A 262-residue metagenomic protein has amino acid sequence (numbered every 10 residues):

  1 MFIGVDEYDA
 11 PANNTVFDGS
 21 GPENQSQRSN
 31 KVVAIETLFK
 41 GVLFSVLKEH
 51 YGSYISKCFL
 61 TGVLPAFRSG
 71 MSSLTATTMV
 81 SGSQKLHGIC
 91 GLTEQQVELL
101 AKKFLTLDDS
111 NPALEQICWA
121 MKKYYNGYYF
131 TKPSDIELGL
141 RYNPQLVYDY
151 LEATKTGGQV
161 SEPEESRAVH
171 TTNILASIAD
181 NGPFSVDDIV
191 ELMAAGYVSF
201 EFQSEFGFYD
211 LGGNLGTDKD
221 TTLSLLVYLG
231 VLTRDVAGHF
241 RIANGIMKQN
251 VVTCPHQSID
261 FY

Functional and structural regions predicted by a protein language model:
M1-G4, Q116, T156: Extended alpha-helical scaffolds
M1-V32: Conserved P-loop NTPase "ATPase switch" module shared by AAA+ and STAND
D6-E7, V42, H50, I55-T75: A short beta-strand-to-loop transition that corresponds to the Sensor-1 phosphate-sensing loop of AAA+ P-loop ATPases
A10-N13, S20, P65-M71, R241: Flexible loop/turn segments at secondary-structure boundaries
S20-E23, T75-M79: Glycine-rich, phosphate-binding/catalytic loops in enzymes
Q25-S56: Substrate-engagement module of ASCE P-loop NTPases
F67-L74, V80-E152: Amphipathic alpha-helical segments of the small helical/lid subdomains adjacent to P-loop NTPase cores
M79, R141-Y142, V147-Y262: Extended alpha-helical interface modules used as scaffolds for assembling large macromolecular complexes
